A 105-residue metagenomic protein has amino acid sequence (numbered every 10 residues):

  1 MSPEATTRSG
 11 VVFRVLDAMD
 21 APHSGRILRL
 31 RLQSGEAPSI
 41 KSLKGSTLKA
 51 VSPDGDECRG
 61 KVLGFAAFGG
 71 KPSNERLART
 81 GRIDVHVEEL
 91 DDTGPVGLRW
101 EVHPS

Functional and structural regions predicted by a protein language model:
S2-S105: C-terminal effector/interaction modules appended to NTPase cores
